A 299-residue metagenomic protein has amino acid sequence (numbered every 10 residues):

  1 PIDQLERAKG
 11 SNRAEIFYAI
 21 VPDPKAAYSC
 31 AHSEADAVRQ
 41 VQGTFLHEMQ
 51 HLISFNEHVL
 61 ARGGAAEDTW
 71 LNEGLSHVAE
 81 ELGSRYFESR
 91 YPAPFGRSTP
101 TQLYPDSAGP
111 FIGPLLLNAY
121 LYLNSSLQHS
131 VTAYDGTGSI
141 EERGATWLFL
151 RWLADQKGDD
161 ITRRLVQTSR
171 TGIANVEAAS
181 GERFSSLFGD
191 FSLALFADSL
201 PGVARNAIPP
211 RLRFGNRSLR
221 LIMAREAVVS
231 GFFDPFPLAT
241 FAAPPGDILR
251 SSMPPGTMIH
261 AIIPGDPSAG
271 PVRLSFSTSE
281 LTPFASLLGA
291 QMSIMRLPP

Functional and structural regions predicted by a protein language model:
P1-D68, L75, A79, G83-S98: Juxtacatalytic substrate-recognition/specificity segment
I2-P24, R97-Y104, R164, L195-I222: Hydrophobic transmembrane alpha-helix bundles
D3-Q4, G10-I20, K25-Y28, L117-L123 (+4 more regions): Generic preference for hydrophobic/aromatic residues in regular secondary structure cores
A19, H47, S76, L150 (+4 more regions): Generic structural hydrophobic/aromatic packing signal, biased to beta-strands
A37, V41, F45-M49, L71-L75 (+5 more regions): Stable alpha-helical elements in mature extracytoplasmic
L52-N56, A79-Y86, W152-D160, R164 (+4 more regions): Structured segments of extracytoplasmic/periplasmic soluble domains in secreted or envelope-associated proteins
G64-T146, I173-D198: Acidic/His/Gly-enriched intrinsically disordered linker/tail segments that often contain short helix/coil "MoRF-like"
T171-P299: Beta/coil-rich, acidic/histidine-enriched accessory regions frequently appended to metallopeptidases
